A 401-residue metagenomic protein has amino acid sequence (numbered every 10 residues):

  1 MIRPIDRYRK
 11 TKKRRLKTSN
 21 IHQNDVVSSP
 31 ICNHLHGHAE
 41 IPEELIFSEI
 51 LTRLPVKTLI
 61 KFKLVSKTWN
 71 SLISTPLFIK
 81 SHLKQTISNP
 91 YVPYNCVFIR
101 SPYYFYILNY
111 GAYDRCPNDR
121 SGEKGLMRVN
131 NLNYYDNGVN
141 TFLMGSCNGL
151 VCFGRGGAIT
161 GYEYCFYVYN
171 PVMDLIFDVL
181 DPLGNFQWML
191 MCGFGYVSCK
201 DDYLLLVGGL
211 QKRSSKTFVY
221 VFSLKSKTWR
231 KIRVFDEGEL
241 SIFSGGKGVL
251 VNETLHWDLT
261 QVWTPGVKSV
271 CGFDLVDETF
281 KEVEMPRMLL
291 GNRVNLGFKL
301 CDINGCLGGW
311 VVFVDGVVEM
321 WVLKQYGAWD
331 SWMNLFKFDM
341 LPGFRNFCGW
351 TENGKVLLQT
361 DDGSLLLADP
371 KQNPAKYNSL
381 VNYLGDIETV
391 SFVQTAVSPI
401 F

Functional and structural regions predicted by a protein language model:
M1-F401: N-terminal entry/capping and adjacent linker segments that precede and initiate structured domains
